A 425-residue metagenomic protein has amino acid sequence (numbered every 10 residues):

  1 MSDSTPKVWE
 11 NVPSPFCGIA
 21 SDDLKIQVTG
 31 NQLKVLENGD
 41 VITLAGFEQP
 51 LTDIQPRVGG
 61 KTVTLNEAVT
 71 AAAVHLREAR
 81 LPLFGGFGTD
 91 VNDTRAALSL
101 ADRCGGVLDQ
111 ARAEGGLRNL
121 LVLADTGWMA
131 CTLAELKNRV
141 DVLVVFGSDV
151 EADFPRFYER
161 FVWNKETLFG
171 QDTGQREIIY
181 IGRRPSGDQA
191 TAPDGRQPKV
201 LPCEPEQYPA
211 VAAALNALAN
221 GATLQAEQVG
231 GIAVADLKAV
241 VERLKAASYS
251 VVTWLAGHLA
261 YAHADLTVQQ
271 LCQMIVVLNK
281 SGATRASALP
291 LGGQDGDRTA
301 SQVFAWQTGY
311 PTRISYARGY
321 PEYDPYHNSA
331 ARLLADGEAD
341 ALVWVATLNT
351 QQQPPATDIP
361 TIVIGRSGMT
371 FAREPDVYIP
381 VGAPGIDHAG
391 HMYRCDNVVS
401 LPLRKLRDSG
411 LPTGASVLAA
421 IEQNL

Functional and structural regions predicted by a protein language model:
M1-A214, A256-G257, Q423: N-terminal export/assembly segments and adjacent metallocofactor-ligating motifs of anaerobic energy-metabolism
P6-D23, A260, P290-Q307: N-terminal, charge-rich interaction modules
T43-E48, C104-L108, S301-W306, Y323-P325 (+1 more regions): A broad, low-specificity signal for short, low-complexity segments enriched in glycine/proline and polar/charged
A79-L83, V107, A111, A222 (+4 more regions): Short secondary-structure junctions and interdomain/linker hinges
G106-T126, T284-P311: Short connector loops at secondary-structure junctions
L120-G282, S315-L425: Non-catalytic alpha/beta scaffold blocks inside enzyme catalytic domains
